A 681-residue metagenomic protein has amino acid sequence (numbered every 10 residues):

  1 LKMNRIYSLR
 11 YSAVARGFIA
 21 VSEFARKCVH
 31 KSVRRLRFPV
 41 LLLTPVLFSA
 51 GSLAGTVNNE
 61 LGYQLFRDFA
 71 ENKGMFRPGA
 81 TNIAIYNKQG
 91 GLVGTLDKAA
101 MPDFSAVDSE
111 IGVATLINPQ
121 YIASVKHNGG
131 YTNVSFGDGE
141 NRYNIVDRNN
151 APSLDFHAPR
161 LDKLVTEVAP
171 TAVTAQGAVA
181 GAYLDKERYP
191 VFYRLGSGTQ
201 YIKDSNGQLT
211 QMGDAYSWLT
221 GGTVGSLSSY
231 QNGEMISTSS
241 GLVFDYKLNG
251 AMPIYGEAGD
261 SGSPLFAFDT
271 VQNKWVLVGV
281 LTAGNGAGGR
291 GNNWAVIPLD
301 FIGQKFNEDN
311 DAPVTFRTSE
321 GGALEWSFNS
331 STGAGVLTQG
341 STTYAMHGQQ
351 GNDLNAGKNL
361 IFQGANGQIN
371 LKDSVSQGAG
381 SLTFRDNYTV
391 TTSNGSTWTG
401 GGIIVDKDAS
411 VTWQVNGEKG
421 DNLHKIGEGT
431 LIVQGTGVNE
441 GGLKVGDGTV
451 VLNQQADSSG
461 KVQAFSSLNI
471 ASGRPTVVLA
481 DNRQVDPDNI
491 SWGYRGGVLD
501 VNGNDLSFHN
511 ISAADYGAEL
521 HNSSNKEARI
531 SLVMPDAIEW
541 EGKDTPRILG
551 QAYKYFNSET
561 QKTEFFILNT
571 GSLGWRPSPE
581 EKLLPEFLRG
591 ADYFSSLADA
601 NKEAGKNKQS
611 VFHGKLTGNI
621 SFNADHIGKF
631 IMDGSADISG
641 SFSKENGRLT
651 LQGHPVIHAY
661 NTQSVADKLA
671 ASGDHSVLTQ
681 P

Functional and structural regions predicted by a protein language model:
S8-S32, P45-G51, G284-G286, G303-T397 (+2 more regions): Solvent-exposed adhesion/ligand-recognition segments of exported proteins
G55-I85, G112-N118, I122-N128, G222-G250 (+1 more regions): C-terminal subregion of chymotrypsin/trypsin-like serine protease catalytic domains
Y86-N141: Catalytic histidine site
G129-V168: Conserved H-D interstitial segment of serine endopeptidase catalytic domains
R160-Y255, G259: Chymotrypsin/trypsin-fold serine protease catalytic domain
G322-W326, G429, V445-Q455, G473-P475 (+2 more regions): Glycine- and acidic-residue-biased ligand/ion/polar-headgroup-sensing regions
A356-G435, V477-A537, S595-A636, H675 (+1 more regions): Extracellular, surface-exposed repeat architectures
A537-G605: Tryptophan-rich substrate-binding surfaces of secreted polymer-degrading and adhesive proteins
